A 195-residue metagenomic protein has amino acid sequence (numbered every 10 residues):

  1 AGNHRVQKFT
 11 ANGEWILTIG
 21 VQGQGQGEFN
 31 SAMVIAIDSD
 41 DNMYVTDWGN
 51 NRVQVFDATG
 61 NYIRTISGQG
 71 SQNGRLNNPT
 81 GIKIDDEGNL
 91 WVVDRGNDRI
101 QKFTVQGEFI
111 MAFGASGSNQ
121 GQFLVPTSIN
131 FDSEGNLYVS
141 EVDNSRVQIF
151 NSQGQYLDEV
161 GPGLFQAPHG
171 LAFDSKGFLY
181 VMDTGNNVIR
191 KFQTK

Functional and structural regions predicted by a protein language model:
A1-K195: Eukaryotic scaffold repeat domains enriched in small/polar residues
